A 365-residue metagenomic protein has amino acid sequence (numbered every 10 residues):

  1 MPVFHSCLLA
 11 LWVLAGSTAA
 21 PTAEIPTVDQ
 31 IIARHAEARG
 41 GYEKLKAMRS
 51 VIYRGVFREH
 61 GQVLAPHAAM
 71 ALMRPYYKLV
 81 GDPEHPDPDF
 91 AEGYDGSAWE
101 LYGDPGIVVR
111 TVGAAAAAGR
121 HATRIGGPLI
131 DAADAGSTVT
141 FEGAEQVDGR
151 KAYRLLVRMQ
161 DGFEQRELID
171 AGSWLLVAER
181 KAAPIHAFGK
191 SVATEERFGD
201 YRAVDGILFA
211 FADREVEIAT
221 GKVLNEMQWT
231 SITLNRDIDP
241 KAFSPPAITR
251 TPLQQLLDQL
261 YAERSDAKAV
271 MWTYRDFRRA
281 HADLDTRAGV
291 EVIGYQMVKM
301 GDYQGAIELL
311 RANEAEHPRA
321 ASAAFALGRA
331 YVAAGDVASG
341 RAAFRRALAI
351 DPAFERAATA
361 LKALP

Functional and structural regions predicted by a protein language model:
A23-I31, E37, K44, G96-E164 (+2 more regions): Flexible, processing/modification-adjacent segments and terminal tails in exported/periplasmic/extracellular proteins
D29-I107, T140-F141: N-terminal mature ectodomain segment of secretory-pathway/periplasmic proteins
R150-S244: Gly/Pro-enriched, hydrophobic low-complexity segments that function as extracytoplasmic propeptides/linkers
R287, Y303, A321-S322, E355-R356: Helix-start (N-cap) detector for alpha-helical repeat units in TPR-like alpha-solenoids, especially tetratricopeptide
